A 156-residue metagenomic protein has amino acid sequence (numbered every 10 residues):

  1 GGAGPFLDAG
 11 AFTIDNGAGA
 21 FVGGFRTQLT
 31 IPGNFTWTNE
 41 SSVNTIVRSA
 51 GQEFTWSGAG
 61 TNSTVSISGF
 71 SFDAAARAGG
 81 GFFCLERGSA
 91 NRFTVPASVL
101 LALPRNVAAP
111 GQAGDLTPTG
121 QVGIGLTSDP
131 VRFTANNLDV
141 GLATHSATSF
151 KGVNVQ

Functional and structural regions predicted by a protein language model:
G1-I46, E53, S57-Q156: Ser/Thr/Pro- and often Gln-rich low-complexity regulatory segments of eukaryotic transcriptional regulators
